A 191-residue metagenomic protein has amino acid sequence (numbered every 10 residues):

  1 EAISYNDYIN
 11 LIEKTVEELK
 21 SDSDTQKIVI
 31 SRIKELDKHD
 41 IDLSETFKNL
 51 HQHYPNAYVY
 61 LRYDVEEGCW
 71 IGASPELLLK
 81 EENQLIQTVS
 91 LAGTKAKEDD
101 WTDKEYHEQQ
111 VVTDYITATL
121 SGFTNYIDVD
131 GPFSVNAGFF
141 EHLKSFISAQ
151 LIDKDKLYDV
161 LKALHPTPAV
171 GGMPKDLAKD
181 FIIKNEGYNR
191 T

Functional and structural regions predicted by a protein language model:
E1-N6, N10-E13, Q87-K184: Contiguous alpha-helical scaffold segments within structured protein domains that host functional hotspots
A2-L43: Terminal domain-start leader segments
V16, F47-H51, T117: Short, well-ordered alpha-helical packing segments
S23, L79, D114: Conserved hydrophobic/aromatic pocket- or pore-lining residues that grip, position, or stack substrates in active sites
Q26-S31, L61-D64, G131, Y158 (+1 more regions): Short coil/turn segments at secondary-structure boundaries
R32, D37-V111, K144: An anion-binding catalytic pocket shared by soluble metabolic enzymes
E186-T191: Short, intrinsically disordered, charge-balanced linker/junction segments flanking boundaries in proteins
